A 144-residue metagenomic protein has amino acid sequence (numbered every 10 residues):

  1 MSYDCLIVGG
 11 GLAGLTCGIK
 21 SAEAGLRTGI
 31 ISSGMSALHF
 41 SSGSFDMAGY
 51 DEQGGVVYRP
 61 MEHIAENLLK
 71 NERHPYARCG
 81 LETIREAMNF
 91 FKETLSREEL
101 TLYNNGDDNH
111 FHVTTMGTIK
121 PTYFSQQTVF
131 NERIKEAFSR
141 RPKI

Functional and structural regions predicted by a protein language model:
Y3-I30: N-terminal Rossmann-like FAD-binding beta1-loop-alpha1 element of flavoenzymes
G10-G11, S32-G34, Y50, A87: Fold-independent oxyanion-binding glycine-rich loops and adjacent beta-strand/coil segments at enzyme active sites
G11, N71-H74: Serine-centered coil/turn micro-motif
L12, T16-I19, S42, V56-R59 (+1 more regions): Conserved active-site and cofactor/substrate-binding residues in soluble primary-metabolism enzymes
K20-M35, I84, E99-G106: Charged, low-complexity, helix/coiled-coil-prone segments
T28, S139-I144: Hydrophobic beta-strand segments of well-ordered beta-sheets in folded domains
S33-E72: Conserved N-terminal glycine-rich FAD pyrophosphate-binding loop of Rossmann-like flavoproteins
Y76-R141: Feature captures the FAD/FMN-dependent oxidoreductase FAD-binding
